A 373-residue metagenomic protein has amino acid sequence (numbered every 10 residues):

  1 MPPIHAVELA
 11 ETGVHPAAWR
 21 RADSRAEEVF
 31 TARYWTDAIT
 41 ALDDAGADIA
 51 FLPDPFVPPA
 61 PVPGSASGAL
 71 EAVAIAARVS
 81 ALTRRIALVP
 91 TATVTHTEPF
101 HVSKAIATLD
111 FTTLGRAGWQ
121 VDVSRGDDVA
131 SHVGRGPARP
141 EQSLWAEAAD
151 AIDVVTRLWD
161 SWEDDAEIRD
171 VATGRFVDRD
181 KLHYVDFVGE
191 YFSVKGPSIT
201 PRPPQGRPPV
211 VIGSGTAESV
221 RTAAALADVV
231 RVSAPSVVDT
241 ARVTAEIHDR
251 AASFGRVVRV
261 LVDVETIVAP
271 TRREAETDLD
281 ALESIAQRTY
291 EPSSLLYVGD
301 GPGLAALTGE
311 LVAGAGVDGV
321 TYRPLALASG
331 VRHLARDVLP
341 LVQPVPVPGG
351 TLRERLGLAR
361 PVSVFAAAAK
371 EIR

Functional and structural regions predicted by a protein language model:
M1-E27, D127-H132, K181-P209, T266-L295 (+1 more regions): N-terminal small/glycine-rich loop or linker at the start of catalytic domains across soluble metabolic enzymes
M1-L82, Q205-P208, F365-R373: N-terminal beta1-alpha1-beta2 module of alpha/beta enzyme domains
P3-V7, A50-L52, I86-A92, G115-V121 (+4 more regions): Hydrophobic faces of well-ordered beta-strands that scaffold small-molecule active sites in alpha/beta enzyme cores
E8-E28, E98-Y184, V229, V238-R242: Flexible, glycine-rich active-site loops centered on histidine and acidic residues that chelate a metal or position
A17-R33, T91-F100, A138, G206-A217 (+2 more regions): Active-site mouth loops of central-metabolism enzymes
V89, T112, G118, I212-G215 (+6 more regions): Membrane-embedded alpha-helical bundles of multi-pass transporters/translocases, especially carrier/permease families
V133, P140, A151-T156, T240-H248 (+1 more regions): C-terminal helical cap(s) of enzyme catalytic domains, especially alpha/beta-barrels
Y191, S198-S253: Long hydrophobic segments that form regular secondary structure
